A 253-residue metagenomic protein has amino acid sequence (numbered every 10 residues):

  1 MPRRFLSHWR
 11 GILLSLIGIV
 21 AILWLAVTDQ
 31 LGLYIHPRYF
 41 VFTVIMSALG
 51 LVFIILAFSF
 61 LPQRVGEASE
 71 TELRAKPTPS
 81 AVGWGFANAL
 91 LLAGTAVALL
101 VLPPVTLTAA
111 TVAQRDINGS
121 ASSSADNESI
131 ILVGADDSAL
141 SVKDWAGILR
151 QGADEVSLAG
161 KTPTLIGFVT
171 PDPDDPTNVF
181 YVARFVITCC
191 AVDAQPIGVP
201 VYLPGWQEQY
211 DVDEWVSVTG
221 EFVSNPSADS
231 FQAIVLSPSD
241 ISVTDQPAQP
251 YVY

Functional and structural regions predicted by a protein language model:
M1-R3, R64-G83: Membrane-interfacial, low-structure loops and terminal tails that flank and connect transmembrane helices in multi-pass
W9-R74: Membrane-embedded alpha-helical segments of integral membrane proteins
T78-L107: Internal/C-terminal transmembrane anchor helices
V101-I166: Membrane-interface segments at or immediately adjacent to transmembrane helices that form the boundary between
P163-V169, D213-V223: OB-fold and OB-like beta-barrel modules that bind single-stranded nucleic acids
P176-I187, F231-I234: Short aromatic-glycine-enriched beta-strand elements
A194-E208: Beta-strand/loop nucleic-acid-binding surfaces
S227-V252: OB-fold/S1-family single-stranded nucleic acid-binding modules
